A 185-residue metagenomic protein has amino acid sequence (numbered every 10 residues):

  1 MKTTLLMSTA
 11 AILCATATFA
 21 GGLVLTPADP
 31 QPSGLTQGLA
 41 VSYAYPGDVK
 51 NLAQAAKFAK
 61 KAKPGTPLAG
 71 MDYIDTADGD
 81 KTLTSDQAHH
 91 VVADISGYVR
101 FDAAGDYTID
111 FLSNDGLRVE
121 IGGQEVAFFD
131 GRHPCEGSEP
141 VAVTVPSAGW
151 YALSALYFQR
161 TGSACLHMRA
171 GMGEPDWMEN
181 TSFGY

Functional and structural regions predicted by a protein language model:
M1-S8: Bacterial N-terminal signal peptides that target proteins for export
A15-A17: N-terminal signal peptide c-region/cleavage motif recognized by signal peptidases
G21-T108, L112-Y185: Extracellular/secretory pathway-exposed regions associated with glycan biology
